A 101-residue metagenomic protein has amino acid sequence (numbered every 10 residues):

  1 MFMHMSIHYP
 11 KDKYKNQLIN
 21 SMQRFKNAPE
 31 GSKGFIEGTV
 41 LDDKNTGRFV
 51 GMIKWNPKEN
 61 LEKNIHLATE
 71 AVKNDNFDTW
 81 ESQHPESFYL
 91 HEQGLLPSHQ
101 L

Functional and structural regions predicted by a protein language model:
M1-H4, D12-K15, L90: Short acidic/polar alpha-helix capping motifs at helix-coil junctions
F2, T39-V50, N74-L101: Glycine-rich beta-strand-turn "strand-cap" elements at beta-sheet edges
F2-H8, T39-A68: Short, well-ordered beta-strand segments in beta-rich or mixed alpha/beta enzyme and ligand-binding folds
Y9-S21: Short, surface-exposed ligand-recognition loops at beta-strand->loop->(often short) alpha-helix junctions that present
K11-K13, K58, Q93: Generic structural motif
L18-S21, L41, E70: Hydrophobic alpha-helical segments with strong N-terminal bias
M22-F25, N45: Generic hydrophobic alpha-helical membrane-segment signal
R24, A28-E37, K54-Y89: An amphipathic, aromatic/His-enriched active-site/gating alpha helix that lines ligand/cofactor pockets
